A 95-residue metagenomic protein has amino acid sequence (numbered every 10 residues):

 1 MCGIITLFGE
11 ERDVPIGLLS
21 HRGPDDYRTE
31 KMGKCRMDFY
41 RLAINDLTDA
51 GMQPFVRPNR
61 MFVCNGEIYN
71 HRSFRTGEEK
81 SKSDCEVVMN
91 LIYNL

Functional and structural regions predicted by a protein language model:
M1-L95: N-terminus-centric sequence/structural signature that marks the extreme N-terminus and adjacent "lid/interface" module
